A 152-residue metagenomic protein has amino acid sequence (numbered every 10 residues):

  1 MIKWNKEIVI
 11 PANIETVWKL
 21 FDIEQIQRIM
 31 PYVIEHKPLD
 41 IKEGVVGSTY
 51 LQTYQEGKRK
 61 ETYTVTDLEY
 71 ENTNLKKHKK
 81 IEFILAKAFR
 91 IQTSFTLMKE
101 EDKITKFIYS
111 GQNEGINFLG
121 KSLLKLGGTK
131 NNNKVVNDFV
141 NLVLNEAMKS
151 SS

Functional and structural regions predicted by a protein language model:
M1-V45: Hydrophobic ligand-binding cavity/cleft-lining segments
M1-V9, E100, N137, N141 (+2 more regions): Hydrophobic-ligand-binding modules of eukaryotic lipid transfer/binding families
K3-N5, K60-V65, F89-S94: Short, surface-exposed coil-to-beta transition loops
E7-V9, L51-T53, L68, S94-M98 (+1 more regions): Residue-level recognition of well-ordered beta-strand positions that form the cores of beta-sheet-rich folds across
N13, N72-T73, E100-I104: Short strand-connecting beta-turns/loops that link adjacent beta-strands
I14, N133-V140: Short, amphipathic alpha-helical "lid/cap" segments that border enzyme active or binding sites
P38-A86, D138-S152: Glycine-rich portal/gate segments that line the openings of hydrophobic small-molecule binding cavities
K80-K134: Beta-strand/loop substructures that line and gate deep hydrophobic ligand-binding cavities in soluble
